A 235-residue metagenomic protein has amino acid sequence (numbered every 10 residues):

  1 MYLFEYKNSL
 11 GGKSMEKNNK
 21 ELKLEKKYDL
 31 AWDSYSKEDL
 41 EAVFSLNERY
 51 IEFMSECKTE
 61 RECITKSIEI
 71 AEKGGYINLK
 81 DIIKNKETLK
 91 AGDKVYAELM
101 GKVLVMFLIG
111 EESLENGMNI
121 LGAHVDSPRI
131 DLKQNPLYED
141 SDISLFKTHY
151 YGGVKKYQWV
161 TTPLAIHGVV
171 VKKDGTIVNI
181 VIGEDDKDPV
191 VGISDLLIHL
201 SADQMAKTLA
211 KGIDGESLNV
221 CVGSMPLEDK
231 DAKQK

Functional and structural regions predicted by a protein language model:
Y2, K7-K235: N-terminal hydrophobic/helix-forming segments and targeting peptides
